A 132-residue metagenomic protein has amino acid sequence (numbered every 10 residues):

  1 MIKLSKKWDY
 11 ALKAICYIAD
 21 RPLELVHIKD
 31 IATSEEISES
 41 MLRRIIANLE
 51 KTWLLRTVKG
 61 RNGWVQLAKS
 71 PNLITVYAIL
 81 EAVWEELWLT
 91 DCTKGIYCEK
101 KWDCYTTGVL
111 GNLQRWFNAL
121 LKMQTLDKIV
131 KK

Functional and structural regions predicted by a protein language model:
M1-A14: Short alpha-helical segments that sit at the start of domains
I15, I46-A47: Short, hydrophobic-biased segments on the C-terminal half of alpha helices that form "recognition helices"
A19-L23, K69-S70: Short helix-capping/hinge SLiMs at alpha-helix to coil transitions
K29-I37: A short alpha-helical element within helix-turn-helix/winged-helix DNA-binding domains across DNA-binding proteins
T33, E50-K51: Alpha-helical residues within the helix-turn-helix
S40: Key DNA-contact positions within bacterial/archaeal DNA-binding proteins
W53-N62, Q66-L67: Beta-hairpin "wing" of winged helix-turn-helix
A68-K132: Non-DNA-binding regulatory cores of transcription-related proteins, predominantly C-terminal effector-binding
